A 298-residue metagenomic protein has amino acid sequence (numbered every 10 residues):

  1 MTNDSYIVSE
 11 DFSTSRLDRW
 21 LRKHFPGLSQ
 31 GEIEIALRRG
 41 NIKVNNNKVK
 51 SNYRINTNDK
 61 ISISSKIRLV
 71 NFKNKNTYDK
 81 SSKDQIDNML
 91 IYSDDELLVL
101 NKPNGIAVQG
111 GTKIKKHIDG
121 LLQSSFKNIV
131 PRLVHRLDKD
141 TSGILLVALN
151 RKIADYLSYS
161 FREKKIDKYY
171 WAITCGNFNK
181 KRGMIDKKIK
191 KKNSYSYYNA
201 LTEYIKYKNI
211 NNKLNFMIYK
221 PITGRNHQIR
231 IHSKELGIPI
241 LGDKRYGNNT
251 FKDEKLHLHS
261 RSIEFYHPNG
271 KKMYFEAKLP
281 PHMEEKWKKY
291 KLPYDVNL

Functional and structural regions predicted by a protein language model:
M1-L298: RNA pseudouridine synthases
